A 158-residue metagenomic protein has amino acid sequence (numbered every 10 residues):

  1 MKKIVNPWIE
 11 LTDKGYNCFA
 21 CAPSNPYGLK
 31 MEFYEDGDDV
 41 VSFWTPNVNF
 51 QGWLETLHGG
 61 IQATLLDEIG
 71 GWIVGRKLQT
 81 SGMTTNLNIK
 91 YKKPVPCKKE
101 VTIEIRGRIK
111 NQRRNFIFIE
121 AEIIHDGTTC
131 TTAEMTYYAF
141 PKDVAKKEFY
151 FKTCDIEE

Functional and structural regions predicted by a protein language model:
M1-I9, P96-C97, R108-E158: HotDog/MaoC-like acyl-thioester-processing domains
M1-V48, C154: Non-catalytic linker/capping segments at the edges of enzyme domains
C21, A63-T64, E68, W72: Short, residue-level hotspots on alpha-helical faces of the histone-fold and other alpha-helical interaction modules
Y34-D36, K92, R106-K110: Short beta-strand micro-motifs enriched in acidic
V41-L65: A conserved, well-ordered hydrophobic junction motif at loop->secondary-structure transitions
S42, T85-L87, I103-I105, I119 (+1 more regions): Hydrophobic residues positioned within well-ordered beta-strands of beta-sheet architectures
W44-P46, Y91, A139: Hydrophobic residues in beta-strands and at strand termini
I69-I103: Hydrophobic beta-strand-centered segment that forms part of the acyl-chain substrate-binding groove
